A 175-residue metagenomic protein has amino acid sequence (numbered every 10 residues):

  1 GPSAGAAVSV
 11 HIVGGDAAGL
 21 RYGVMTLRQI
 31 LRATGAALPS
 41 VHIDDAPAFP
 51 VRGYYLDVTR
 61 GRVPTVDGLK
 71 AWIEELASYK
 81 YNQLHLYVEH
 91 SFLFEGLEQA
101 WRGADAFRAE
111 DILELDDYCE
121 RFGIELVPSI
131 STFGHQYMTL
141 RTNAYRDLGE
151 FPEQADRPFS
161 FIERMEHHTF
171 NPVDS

Functional and structural regions predicted by a protein language model:
S3-S175: Feature activates predominantly on carbohydrate-active enzymes
